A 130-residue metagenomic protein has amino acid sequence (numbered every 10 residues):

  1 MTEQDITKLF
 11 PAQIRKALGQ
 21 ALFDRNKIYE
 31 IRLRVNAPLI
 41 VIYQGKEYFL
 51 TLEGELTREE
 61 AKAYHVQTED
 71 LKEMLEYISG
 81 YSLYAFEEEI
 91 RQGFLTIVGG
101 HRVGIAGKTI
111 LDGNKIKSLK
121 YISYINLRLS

Functional and structural regions predicted by a protein language model:
M1-E55: N-terminal anchoring/assembly modules that precede and organize ATP-driven motor systems
K8, K16, K27, K46 (+4 more regions): Context-gated lysine
G19-F23, E76-S79, L83, I110: Signal for well-folded cores of large energy- and translation-related assemblies
D24-K27, V35, Q67-D70, M74 (+1 more regions): Helical mechanochemical/support elements of P-loop NTPase systems and associated helical scaffolds
Y29, Y43, Y48, Y64 (+3 more regions): Sequence-level detector for tyrosine residue identity
L52-R58, K108-I110: A short, sequence-level motif marking secondary-structure junctions
L56-E89: A charged amphipathic helix-loop-strand protein-protein interaction module that recurs in cytosolic assemblies
L83-S130: P-loop NTP-binding catalytic core
